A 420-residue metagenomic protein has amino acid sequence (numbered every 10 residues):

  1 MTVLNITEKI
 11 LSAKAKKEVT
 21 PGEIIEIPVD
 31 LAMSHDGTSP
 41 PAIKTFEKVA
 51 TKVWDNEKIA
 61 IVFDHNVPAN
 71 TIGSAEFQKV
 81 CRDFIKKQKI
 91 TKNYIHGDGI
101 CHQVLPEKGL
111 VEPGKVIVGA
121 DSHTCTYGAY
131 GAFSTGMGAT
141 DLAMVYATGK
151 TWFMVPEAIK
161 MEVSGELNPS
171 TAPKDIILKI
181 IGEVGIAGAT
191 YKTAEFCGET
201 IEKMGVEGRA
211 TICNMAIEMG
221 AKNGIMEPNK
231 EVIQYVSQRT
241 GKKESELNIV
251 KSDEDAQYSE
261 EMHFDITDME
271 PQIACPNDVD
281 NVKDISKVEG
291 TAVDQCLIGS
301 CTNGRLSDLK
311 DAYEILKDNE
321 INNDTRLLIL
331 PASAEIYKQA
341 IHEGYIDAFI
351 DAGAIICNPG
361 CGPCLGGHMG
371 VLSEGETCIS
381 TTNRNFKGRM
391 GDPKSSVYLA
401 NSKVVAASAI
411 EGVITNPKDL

Functional and structural regions predicted by a protein language model:
M1-L420: Fe-S-dependent hydro-lyases/dehydratases of central metabolism
